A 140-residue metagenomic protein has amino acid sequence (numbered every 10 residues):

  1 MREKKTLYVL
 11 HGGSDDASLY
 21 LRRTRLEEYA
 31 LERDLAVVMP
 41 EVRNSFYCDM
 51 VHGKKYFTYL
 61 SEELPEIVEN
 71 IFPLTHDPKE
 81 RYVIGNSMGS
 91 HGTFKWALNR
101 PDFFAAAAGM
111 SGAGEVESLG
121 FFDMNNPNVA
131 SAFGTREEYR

Functional and structural regions predicted by a protein language model:
M1-R140: Non-catalytic cap/lid and distal C-terminal segments of serine-dependent acyl enzymes
